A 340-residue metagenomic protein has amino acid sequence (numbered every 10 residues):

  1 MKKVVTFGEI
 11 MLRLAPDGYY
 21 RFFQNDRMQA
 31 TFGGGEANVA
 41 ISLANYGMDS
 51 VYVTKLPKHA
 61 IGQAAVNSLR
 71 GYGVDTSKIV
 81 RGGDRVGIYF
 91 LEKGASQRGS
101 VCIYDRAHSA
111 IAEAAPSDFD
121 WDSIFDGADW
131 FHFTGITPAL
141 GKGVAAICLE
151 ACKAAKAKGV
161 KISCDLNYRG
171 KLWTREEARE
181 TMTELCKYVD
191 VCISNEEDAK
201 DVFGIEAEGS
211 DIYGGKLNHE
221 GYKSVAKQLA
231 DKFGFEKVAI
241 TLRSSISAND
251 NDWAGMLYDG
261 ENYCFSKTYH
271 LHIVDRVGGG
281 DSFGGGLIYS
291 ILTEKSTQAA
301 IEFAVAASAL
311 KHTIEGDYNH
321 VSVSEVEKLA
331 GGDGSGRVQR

Functional and structural regions predicted by a protein language model:
M1-R21: Positively charged, low-complexity intrinsically disordered leader regions
R21-A40: Short catalytic helix/loop segments, enriched in acidic residues and glycine and frequently bearing histidine
T31, V39-D49, S290-T293: Alpha-helix C-terminal capping segments
G35-N45, C148-A154: Histidine-anchored nucleotide/phosphate-binding helix
D49-I136, V326-R340: Conserved N-terminal subdomain of the carbohydrate kinase-like
K156-K161, F233-E236: A short helix->loop->beta-strand "cap" motif at the edges of active sites that frequently abuts
L172-E261: Conserved phosphate/ATP/ADP-binding segment of small-molecule kinases
Y263-D333: Conserved post-catalytic alpha-helical subdomain immediately downstream of the catalytic base and nucleotide-binding
